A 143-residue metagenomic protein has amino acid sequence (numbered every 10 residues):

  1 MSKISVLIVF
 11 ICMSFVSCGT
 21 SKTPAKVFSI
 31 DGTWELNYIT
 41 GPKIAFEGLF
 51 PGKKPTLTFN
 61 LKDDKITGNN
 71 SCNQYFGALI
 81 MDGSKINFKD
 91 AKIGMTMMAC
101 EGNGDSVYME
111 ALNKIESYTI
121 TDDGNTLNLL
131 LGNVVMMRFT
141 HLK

Functional and structural regions predicted by a protein language model:
M1-F28: Bacterial Sec-dependent N-terminal signal peptides
C18-K143: Lipid interaction determinants
